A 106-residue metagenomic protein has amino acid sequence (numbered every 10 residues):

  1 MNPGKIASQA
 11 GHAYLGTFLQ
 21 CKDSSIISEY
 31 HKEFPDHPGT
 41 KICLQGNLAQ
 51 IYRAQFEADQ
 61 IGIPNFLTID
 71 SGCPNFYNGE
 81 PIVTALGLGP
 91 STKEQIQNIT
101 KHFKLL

Functional and structural regions predicted by a protein language model:
M1-S24, K32: Glycine- and Gly-Pro-enriched alpha-helical subdomains that act as flexible, kink-prone "lid/hinge" or packing modules
K5, Q9, A49, E94: Conserved active-site and cofactor/substrate-binding residues in soluble primary-metabolism enzymes
H12, A49-F56: Short alpha-helical basic/polar micro-motif
F18, G46-L48: Generic secondary-structure microfeatures
Q20-I26, T92-Q95: Short helix-capping/linker segments at secondary-structure and domain boundaries
I27-H37: Glycine/charge-rich, flexible interdomain linkers and switch-proximal surface loops that mediate coupling
H37-G46, R53, Q60-L106: Short basic, glycine-rich beta-strand/loop surfaces that mediate nucleic-acid
